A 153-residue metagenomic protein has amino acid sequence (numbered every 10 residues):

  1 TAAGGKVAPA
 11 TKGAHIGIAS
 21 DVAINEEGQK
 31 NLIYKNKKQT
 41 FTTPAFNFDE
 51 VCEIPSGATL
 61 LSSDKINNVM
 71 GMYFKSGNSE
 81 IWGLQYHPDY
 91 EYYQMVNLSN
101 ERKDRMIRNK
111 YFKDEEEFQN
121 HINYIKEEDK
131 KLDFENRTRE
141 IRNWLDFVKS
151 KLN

Functional and structural regions predicted by a protein language model:
T1-G28: Cysteine-nucleophile active-site neighborhood
N25-N153: Amide-donor transfer/coupling interface in amidating biosynthetic enzymes
